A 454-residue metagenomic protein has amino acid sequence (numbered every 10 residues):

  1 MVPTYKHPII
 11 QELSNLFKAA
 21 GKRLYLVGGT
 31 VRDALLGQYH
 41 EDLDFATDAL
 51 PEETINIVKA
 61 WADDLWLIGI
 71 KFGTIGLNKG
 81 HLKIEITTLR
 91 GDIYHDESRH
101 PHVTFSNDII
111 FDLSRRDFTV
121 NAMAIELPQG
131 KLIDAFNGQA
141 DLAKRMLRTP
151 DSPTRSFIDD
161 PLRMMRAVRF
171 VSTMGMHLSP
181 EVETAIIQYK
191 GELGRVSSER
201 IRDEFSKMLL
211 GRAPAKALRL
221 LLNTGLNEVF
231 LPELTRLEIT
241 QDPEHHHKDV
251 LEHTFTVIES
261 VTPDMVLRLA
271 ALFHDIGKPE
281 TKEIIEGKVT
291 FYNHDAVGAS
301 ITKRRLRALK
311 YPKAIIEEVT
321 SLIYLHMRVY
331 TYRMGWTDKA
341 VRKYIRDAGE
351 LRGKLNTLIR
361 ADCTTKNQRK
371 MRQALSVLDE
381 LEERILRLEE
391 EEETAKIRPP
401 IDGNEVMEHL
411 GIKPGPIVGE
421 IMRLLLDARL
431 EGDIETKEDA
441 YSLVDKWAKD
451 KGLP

Functional and structural regions predicted by a protein language model:
M1-P454: Catalytic cores of the polymerase beta-like nucleotidyltransferase superfamily and closely associated nucleotide
